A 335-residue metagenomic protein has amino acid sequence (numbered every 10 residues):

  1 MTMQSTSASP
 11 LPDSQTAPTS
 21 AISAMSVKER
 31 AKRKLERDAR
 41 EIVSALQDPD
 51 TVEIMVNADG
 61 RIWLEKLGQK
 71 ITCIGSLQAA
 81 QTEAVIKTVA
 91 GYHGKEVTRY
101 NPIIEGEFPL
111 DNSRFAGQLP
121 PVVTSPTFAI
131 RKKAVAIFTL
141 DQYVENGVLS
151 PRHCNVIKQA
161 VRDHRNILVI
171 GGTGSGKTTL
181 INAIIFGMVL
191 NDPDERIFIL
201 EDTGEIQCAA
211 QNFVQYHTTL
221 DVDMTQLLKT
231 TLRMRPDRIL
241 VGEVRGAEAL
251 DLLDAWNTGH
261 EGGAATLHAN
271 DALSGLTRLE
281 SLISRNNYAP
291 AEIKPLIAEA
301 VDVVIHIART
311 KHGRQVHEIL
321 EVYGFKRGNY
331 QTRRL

Functional and structural regions predicted by a protein language model:
M1-C73: N-terminal anchoring/assembly modules that precede and organize ATP-driven motor systems
D48, W63-D163: P-loop NTP-binding catalytic core
I54, G117, H260, V301: Residue-level signature of catalytic and energy-coupling elements of molecular machines, predominantly ATP/GTP-dependent
R61, K70, L110-N112, P121-T124 (+7 more regions): Conserved nucleotide-binding/hydrolysis micro-motifs of P-loop NTPases
V122, A298-L335: Conserved P-loop NTPase
A160, G172-T173: P-loop (Walker A) phosphate-binding loop of NTP-binding proteins
R165-I170, T179, A183-A300, H306-R309: Switch/coupling sub-region of P-loop NTPases
G176: Conserved glycine(s) of the Walker
